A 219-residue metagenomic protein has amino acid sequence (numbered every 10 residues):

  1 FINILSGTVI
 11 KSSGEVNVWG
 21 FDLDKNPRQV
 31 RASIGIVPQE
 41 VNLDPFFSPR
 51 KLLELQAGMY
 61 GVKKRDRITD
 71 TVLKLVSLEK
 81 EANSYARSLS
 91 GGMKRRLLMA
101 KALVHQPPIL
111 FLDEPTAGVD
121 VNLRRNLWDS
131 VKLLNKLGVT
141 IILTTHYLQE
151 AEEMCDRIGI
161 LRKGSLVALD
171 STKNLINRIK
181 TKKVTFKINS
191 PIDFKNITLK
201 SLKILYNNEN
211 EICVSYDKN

Functional and structural regions predicted by a protein language model:
S6: Helix-to-loop junction immediately C-terminal to a conserved catalytic motif
G14-D22, V30: Conserved ABC transporter NBD signature motif
E54, G58-E81: Conserved ABC ATPase "signature" region
Y85-L89: Conserved ABC ATPase signature
Q106: Conserved catalytic motifs of ABC-family nucleotide-binding domains
L110-D113: Catalytic Walker B motif of ABC-type/P-loop ATPase nucleotide-binding domains
W128-D217: ABC transporter nucleotide-binding domain
